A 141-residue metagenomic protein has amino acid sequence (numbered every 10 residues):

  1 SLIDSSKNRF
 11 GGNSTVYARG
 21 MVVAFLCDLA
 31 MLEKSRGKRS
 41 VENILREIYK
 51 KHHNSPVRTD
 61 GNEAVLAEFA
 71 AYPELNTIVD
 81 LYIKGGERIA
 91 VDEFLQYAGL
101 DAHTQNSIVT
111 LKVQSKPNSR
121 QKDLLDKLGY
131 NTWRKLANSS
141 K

Functional and structural regions predicted by a protein language model:
S1-R88: Active-site-proximal alpha-helical
R9, H53-K141: Beta/coil-rich, acidic/histidine-enriched accessory regions frequently appended to metallopeptidases
